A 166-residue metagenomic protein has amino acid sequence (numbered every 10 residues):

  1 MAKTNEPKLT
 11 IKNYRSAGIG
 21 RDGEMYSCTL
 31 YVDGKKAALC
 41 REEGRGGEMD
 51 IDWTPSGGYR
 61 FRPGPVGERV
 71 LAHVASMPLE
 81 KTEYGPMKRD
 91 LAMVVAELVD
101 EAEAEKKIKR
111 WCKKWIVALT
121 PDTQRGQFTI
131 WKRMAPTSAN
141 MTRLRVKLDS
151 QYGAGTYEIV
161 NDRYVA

Functional and structural regions predicted by a protein language model:
A2-A166: Terminal leader/tail segments of proteins
